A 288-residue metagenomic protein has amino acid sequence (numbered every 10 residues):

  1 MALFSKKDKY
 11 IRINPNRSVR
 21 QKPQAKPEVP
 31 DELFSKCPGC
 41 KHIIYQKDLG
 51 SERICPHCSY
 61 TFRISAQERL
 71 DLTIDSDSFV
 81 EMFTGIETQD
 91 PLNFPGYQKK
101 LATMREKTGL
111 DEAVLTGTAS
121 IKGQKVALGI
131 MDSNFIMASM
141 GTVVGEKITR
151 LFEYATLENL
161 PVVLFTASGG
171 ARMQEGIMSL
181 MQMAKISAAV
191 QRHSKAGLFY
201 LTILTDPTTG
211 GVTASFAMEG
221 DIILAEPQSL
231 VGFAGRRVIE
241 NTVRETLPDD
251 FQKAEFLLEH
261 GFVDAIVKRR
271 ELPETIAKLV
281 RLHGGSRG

Functional and structural regions predicted by a protein language model:
M1-A25: N-terminal alpha-helical interaction blocks
Q21-E28, G39-Q46: Short, intrinsically disordered, charge-biased short linear motifs at domain edges
F34, E52: Residues immediately within or flanking Cys/His clusters that coordinate Zn2+ in small zinc-binding modules
C37-C40, C55-C58: Short cysteine-rich clusters marking metal-coordination/redox-active sites
Q46-G50, R63-R69: Short Cys/His-rich "knuckle" micro-motifs
D71-K125, M131-I136: Extended interfacial segments that mediate partner engagement and assembly in macromolecular machines
L115-S194, L201: Cleft-lining beta-strand/loop regions that shape enzyme active-site pockets
G169-G288: Conserved catalytic cores of soluble enzyme domains, especially glycine-rich substrate-binding beta-alpha loops
